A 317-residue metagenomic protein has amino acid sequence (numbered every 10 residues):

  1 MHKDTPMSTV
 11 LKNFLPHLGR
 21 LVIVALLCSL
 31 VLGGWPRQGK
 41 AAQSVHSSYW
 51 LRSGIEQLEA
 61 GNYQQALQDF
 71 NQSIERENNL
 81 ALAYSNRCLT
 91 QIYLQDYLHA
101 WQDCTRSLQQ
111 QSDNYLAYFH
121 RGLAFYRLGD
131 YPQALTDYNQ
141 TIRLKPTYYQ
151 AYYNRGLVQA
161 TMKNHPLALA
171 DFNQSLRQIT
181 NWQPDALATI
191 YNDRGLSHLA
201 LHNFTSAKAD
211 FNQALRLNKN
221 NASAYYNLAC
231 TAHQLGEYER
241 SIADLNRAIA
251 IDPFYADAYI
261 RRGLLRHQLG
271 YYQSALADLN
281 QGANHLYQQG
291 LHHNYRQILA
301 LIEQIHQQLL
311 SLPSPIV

Functional and structural regions predicted by a protein language model:
H2-V317: Alpha-helical tetratricopeptide repeat
